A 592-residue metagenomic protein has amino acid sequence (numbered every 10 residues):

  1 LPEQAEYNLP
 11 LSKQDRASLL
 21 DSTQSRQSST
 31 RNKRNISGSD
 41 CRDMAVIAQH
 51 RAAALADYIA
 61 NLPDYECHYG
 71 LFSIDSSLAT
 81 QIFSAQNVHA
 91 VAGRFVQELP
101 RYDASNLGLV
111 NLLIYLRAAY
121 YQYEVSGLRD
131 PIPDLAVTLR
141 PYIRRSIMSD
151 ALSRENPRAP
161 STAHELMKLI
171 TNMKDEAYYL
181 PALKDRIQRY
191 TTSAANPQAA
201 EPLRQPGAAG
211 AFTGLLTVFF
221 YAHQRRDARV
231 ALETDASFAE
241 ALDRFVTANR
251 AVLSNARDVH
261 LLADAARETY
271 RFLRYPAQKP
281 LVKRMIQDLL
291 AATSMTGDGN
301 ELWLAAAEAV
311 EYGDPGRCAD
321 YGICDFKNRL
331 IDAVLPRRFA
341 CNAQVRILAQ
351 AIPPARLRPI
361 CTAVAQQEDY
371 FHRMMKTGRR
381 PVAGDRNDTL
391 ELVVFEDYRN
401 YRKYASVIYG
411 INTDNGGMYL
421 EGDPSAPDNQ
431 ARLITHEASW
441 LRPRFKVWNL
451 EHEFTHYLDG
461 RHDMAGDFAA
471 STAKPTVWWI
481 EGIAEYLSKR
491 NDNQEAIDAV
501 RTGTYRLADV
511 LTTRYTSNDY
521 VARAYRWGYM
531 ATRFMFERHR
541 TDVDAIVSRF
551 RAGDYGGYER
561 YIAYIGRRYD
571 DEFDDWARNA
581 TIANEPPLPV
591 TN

Functional and structural regions predicted by a protein language model:
P2-V88, R101-G108, E240-A431, T513-Y525 (+5 more regions): Non-catalytic architectural context of zinc metalloproteases
N32-N249: Noncatalytic N-terminal accessory/assembly modules of large enzymes
A177-Y178, D227-E233, A277-L281, D492-A499 (+1 more regions): Structural helix-adjacent loops and short alpha-helical linkers that scaffold large soluble proteins
P353-V364, W440-E451, T476-E481, V521-Y529 (+1 more regions): Solvent-exposed, acidic/flexible segments
E368-G378, E453-F454, L458-H462, L487-D492 (+2 more regions): Sec/Tat-exported extracytoplasmic proteins
H372-T389, A465-A470, E495-V500, V543-F550: Surface-exposed patches in mature extracellular/periplasmic domains of secreted proteins
D423-A499: Zinc-dependent metallopeptidase catalytic helix centered on the HExxH motif and its immediate flanking segment
I483-E495, R501-N579: Active-site-proximal alpha-helical
